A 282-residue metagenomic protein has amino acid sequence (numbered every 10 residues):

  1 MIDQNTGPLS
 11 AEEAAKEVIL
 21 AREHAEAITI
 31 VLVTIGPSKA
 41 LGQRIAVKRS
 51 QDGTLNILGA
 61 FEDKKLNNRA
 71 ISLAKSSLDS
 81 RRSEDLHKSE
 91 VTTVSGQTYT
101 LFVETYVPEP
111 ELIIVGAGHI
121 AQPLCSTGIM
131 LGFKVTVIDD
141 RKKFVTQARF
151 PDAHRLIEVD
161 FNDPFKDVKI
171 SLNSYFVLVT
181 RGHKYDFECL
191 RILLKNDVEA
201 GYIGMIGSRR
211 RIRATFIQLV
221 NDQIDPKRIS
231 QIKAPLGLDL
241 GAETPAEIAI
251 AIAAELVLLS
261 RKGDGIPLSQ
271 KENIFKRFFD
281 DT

Functional and structural regions predicted by a protein language model:
M1-D140, Q147-A153, I157, S171-S174 (+3 more regions): Segments forming oxygen-rich coordination pockets for charged ligands
A121-Q122, D186-F187, I212: Short, well-ordered alpha-helical microsegments
T127, E188-L193: A short acidic, amphipathic alpha-helical/loop segment
I138, Y175, T180-H183, I192-Q218: ADP-ribose/adenylate-binding Rossmann-like module
K143-Q147, R211-A214: Short, charged/polar "capping" segments at the starts of alpha-helices and the immediately preceding loops
N162-L172: Short amphipathic alpha-helix with an adjacent loop that forms part of the alpha/beta core around
I206-T282: Adenosine-phosphate binding glycine-rich loop
